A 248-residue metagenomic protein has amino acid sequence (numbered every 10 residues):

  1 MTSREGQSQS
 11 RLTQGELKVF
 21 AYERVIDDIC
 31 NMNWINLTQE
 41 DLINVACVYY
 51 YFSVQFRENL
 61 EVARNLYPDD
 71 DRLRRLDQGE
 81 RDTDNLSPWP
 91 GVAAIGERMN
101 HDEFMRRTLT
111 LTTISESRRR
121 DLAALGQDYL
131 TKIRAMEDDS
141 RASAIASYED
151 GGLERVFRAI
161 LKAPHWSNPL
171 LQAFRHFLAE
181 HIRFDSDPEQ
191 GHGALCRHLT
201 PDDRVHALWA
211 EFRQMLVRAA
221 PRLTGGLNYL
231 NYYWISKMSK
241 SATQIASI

Functional and structural regions predicted by a protein language model:
T2, R11-Q39, S53-F56, A124-G126: Short alpha-helical hairpin
Q9-E16, Q78-F177, Y233-I235, S239-T243: Active-site-proximal alpha-helical scaffolds that flank and shape metal-associated catalytic sites
A21-V25, F52-N59, H101, L125 (+4 more regions): Amphipathic, well-ordered alpha-helical segments in soluble domains
W34-R75, D139-A159, T224: Alpha-helical bundle segments that constitute or directly flank the non-heme di-iron/ferroxidase center
D41-N44, V48-F52, P68, R72 (+5 more regions): Short, contiguous, pocket-lining structural segments that sit at or immediately flank catalytic/ligand-binding sites
R64-D71, T113-E116, R204-A210: Structural helix-adjacent loops and short alpha-helical linkers that scaffold large soluble proteins
L170-P221: Accessory, usually C-terminal, subdomains that scaffold auxiliary metal cofactors
T200-I248: Acidic, carboxylate-rich catalytic segments that either coordinate divalent cations
